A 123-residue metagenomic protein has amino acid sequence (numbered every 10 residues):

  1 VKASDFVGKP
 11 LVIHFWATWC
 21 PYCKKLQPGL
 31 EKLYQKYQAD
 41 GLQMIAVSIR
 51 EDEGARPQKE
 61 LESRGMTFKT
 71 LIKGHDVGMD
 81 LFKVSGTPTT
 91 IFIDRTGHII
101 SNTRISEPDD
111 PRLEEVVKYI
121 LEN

Functional and structural regions predicted by a protein language model:
V1-L11, Y37: A short beta-strand-turn-helix
V1-S4, F68, E122: N-terminal "domain-start" segment that seeds a small globular fold
K2, W16, I45: Conserved Rossmann-like nucleotide-binding pocket used by diverse enzymes that bind dinucleotide cofactors
V7, F15-K32: Conserved redox-active cysteine motifs that mediate thiol-disulfide chemistry, especially di-cysteine Cys-X(1-2)-Cys
V12-I13, M44, T90: Hydrophobic beta-strand anchors of alpha/beta hydrolase catalytic cores
A17-Y22, R50-G54, D76-G78, I99 (+1 more regions): Solvent-exposed loop/turn segments at secondary-structure junctions within structured extracellular/periplasmic domains
K25-R64, K73-L81: Structural microenvironment flanking redox-active thiols in thiol-disulfide oxidoreductases
K59-T67, I72-K118: Thiol/disulfide oxidoreductase modules built on the thioredoxin-like
